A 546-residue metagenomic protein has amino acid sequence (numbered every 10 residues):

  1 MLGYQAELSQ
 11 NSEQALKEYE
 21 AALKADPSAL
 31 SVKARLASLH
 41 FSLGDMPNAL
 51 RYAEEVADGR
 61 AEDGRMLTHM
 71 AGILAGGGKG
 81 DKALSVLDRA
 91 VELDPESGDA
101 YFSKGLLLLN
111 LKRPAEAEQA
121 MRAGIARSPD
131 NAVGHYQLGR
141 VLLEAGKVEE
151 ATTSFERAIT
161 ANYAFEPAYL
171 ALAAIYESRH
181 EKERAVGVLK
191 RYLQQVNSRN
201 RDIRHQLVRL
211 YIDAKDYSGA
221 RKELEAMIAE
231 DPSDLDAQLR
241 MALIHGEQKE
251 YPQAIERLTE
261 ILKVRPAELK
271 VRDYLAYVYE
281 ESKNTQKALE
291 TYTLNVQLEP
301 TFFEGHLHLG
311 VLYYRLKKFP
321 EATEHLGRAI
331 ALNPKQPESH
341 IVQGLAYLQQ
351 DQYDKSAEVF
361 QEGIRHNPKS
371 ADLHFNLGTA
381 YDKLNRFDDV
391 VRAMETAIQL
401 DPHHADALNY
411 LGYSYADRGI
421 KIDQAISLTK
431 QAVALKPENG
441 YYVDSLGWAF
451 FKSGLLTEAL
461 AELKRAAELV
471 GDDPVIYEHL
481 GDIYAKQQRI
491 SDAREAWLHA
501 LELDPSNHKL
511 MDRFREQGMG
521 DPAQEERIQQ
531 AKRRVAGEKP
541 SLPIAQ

Functional and structural regions predicted by a protein language model:
M1-Q546: Alpha-solenoid helical repeat scaffolds
